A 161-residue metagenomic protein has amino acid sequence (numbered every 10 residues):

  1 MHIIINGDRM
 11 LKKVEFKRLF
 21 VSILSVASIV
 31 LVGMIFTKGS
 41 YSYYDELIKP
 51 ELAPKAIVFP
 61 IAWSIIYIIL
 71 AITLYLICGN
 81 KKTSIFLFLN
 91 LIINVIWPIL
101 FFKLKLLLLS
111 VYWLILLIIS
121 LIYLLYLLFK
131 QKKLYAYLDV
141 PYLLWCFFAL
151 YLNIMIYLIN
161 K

Functional and structural regions predicted by a protein language model:
K13-F36: N-terminal signal-anchor transmembrane alpha helix
V26, W63-L74, N90-I93: Core segments of transmembrane alpha-helices that mediate helix-helix packing or line hydrophobic substrate/ligand
K38-L52, N160-K161: Membrane-interface helix termini and inter-helical loops of multi-pass transporters
P54-I68, K105-L117: Membrane-interface loop-to-helix entry segments
N80-L87: Membrane-interfacial loop-to-transmembrane alpha-helix junctions, especially the N-terminal start
I99-L109, Y157-K161: Membrane-interface helix caps and helix-loop-helix hairpins in membrane proteins
F101-L107, Y123-Y137: Membrane-helix boundary connector in multi-pass membrane proteins
Q131-K161: Terminal transmembrane helical module of multi-pass membrane proteins
